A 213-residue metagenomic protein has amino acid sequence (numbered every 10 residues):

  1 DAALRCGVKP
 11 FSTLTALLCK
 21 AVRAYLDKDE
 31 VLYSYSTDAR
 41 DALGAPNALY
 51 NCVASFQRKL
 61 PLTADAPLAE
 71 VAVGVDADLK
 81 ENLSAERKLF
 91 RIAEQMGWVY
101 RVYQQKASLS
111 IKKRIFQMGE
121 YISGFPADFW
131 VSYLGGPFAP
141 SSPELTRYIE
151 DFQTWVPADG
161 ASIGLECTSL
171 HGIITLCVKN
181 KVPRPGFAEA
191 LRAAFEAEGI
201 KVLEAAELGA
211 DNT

Functional and structural regions predicted by a protein language model:
D1-C6: Flexible, P/S/T/G-rich "lid" or insertion loops adjacent to the active sites of thioester-utilizing
G7-V8, D27: Glycine-centered helix-boundary capping/hinge motifs
P10-C19: Short amphipathic alpha-helical segments
V22-T213: Acyl-thioester-dependent acyl-group transfer interface
